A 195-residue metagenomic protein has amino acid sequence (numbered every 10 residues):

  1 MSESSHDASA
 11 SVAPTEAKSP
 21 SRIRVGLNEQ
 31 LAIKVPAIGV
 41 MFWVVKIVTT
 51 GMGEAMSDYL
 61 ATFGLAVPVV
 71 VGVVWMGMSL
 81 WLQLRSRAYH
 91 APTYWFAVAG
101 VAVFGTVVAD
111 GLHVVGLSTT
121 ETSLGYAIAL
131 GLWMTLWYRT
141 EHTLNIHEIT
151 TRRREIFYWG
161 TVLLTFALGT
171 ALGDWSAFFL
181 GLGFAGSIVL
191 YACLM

Functional and structural regions predicted by a protein language model:
M1-V35: Short, Lys/Arg-rich, polar N-terminal cytosolic tail immediately upstream of the first transmembrane signal-anchor
P14-K18, I38, W43-V45, T49-A61 (+1 more regions): N-terminal, Lys/Arg-enriched amphipathic/low-complexity engagement segments that precede the first folded domain
G26-L31, G77-P92, M134-T150: C-terminal ends of transmembrane helices
G39-I47, P92-V98, E155-L163, L180: Short, recurring structural edge motifs at helix starts
K46-F63, V101-V115, L163-F179: Extracellular/lumenal glycan-associated surfaces
A61-W75, G116-G131, G181-C193: Structural signature of hydrophobic alpha-helical transmembrane segments
H90-G100, T122-Y126, H147-W159: Cytoplasmic-side transmembrane-helix entry/capping segments in multi-pass membrane proteins
T151-M195: Surface-exposed interaction/gating patches
